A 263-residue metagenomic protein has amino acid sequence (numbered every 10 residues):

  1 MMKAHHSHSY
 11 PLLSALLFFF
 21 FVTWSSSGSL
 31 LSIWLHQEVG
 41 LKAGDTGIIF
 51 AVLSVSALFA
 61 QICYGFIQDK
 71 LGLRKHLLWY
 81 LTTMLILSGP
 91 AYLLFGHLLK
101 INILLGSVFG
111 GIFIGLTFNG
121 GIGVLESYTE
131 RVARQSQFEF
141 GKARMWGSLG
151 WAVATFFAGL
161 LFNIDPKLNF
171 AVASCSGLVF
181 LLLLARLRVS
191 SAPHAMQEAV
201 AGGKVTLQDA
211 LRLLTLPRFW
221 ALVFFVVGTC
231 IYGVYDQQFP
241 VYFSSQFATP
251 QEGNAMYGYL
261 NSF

Functional and structural regions predicted by a protein language model:
M1-H8, L187-F224, A248-T249: Juxtamembrane intracellular "pre-TM" segments in multi-pass secondary transporters
K3-A57, R218-P250, N254-G258: Helix-loop boundary and gating motifs at the non-cytosolic
S54-I62, W151-A152, S262: Residue-level signature of mid-helix packing/kink "hotspots" within the transmembrane helices of 12-pass Major
F59-L73, F162: Helix-to-loop junctions at the C-terminal end of transmembrane segments in multipass secondary transporters
D69-T83: Cytoplasmic membrane-interface "Motif A"-like loop-to-helix N-cap segments of 12-TM Major Facilitator Superfamily
T83-I101: C-terminal ends and interior cores of transmembrane alpha-helices in multi-pass membrane transporters/permeases
G110-G147: Cytoplasmic helix-loop-helix junction between adjacent transmembrane helices in 12-TM secondary transporters
N169-R186: Symmetry-related core transmembrane helices of the 12-TM Major Facilitator Superfamily/SLC fold
